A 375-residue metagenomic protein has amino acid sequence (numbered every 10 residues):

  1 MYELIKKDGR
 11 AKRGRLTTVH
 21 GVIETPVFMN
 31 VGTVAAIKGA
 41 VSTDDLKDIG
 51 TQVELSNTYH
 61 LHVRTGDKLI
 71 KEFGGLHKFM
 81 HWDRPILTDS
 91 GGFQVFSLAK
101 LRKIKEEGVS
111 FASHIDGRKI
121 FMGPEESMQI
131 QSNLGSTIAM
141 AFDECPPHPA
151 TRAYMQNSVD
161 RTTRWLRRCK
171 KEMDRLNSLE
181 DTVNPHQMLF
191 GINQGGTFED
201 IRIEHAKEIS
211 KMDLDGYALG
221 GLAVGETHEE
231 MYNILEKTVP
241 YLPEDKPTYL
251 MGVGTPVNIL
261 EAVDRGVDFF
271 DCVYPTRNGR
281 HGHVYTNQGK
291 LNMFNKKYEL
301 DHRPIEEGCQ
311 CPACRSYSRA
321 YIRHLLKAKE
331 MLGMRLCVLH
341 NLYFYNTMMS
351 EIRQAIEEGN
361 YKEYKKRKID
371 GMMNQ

Functional and structural regions predicted by a protein language model:
M1-R15, I23-G32, G39-A40, D143-A150 (+1 more regions): C-terminal extensions of enzymes
M1-V183, K296-E299: Non-catalytic, usually N-terminal nucleic-acid engagement modules in DNA/RNA processing proteins
G21, E54, D89, Q131 (+5 more regions): Conserved, mostly hydrophobic/aromatic
G21, T162-C169, I209, T238 (+2 more regions): Hydrophobic alpha-helical packing residues
E126, I130, L134, N157 (+6 more regions): A non-catalytic, amphipathic alpha-helix used as a structural packing/dimerization or gating element in enzyme scaffolds
P147-T151, Q156, G216-L222, M331-M334: Glycine- and acidic
T163, E172, L176, N184 (+1 more regions): Glycine-rich phosphate/ribose-binding loops and adjacent secondary-structure elements that form binding surfaces
E172-T182, K246, I352-Y364: Surface-exposed helix-capping loop/turn segments at secondary-structure junctions
